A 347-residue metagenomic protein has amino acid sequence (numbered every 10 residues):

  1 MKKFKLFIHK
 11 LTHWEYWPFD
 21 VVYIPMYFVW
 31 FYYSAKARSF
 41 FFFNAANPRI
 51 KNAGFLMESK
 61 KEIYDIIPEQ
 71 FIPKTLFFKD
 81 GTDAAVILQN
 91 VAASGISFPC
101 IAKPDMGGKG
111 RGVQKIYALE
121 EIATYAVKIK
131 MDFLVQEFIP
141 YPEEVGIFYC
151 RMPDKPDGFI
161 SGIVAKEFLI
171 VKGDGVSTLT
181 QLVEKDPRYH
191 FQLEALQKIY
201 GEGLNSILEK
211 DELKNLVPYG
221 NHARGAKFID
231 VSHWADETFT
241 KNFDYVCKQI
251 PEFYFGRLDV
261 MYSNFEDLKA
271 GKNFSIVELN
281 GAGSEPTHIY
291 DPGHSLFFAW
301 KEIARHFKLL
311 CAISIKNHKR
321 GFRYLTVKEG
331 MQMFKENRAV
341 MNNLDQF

Functional and structural regions predicted by a protein language model:
M1-Q70, K79-V86: ATP-binding N-terminal substructure of ATP-dependent carboxylate-amine bond-forming enzymes
R49, G225-I229, N317-H318: Glycine- and acidic
R49, M57-Q197, D236-T240: Active-site nucleotide/adenylate-binding loops and adjacent lid/helix of ATP-dependent enzymes
E137, G146-F148, F253-L268: A short glycine-rich, hydrophobically flanked beta-strand micro-motif that places a catalytic Asp/Glu for divalent metal
R151-I250, N280, E285-L310: ATP-dependent carboxylate/phosphate-activation module, predominantly the ATP-grasp catalytic core and closely related
S263-F347: C-terminal active-site "lid" helix and adjoining low-complexity regulatory extension at the edge of ATP-using catalytic
